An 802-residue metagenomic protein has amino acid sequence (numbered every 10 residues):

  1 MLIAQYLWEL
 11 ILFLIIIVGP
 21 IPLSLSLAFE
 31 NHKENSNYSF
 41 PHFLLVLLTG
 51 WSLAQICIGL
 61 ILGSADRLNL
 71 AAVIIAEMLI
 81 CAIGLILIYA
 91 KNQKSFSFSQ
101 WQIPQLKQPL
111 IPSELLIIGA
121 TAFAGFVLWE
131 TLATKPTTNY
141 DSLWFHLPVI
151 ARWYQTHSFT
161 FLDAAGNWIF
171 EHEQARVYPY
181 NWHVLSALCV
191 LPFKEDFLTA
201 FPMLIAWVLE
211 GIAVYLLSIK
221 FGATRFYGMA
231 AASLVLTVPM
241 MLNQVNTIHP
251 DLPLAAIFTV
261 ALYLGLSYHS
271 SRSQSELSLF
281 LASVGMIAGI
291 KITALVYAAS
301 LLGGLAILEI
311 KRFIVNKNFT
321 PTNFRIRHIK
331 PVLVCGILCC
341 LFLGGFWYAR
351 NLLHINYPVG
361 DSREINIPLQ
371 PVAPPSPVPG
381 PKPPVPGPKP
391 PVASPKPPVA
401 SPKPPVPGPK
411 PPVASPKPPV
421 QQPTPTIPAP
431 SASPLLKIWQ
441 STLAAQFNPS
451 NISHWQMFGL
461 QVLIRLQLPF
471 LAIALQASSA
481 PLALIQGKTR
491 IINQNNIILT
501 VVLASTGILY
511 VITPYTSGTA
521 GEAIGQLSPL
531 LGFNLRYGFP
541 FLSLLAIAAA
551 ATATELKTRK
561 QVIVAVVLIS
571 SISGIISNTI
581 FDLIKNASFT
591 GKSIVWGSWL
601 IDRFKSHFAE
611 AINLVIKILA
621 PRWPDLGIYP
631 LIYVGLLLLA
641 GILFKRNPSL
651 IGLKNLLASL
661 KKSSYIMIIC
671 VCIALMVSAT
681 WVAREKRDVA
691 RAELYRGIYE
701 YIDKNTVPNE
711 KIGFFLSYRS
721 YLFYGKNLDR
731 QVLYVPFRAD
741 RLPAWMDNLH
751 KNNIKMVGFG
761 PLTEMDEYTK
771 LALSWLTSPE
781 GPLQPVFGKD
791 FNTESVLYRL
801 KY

Functional and structural regions predicted by a protein language model:
M1-K107, L463-Q467, L471-A474, T554 (+3 more regions): Membrane-embedded, hydrophobic transmembrane alpha-helices
G19-I21, A187, V214-Y215, R312 (+4 more regions): Hydrophobic, aromatic-rich transmembrane alpha-helices and their immediate juxtamembrane boundary segments
P22, C81-A90, L198-G222, V260: Transmembrane-helix motifs of polytopic, lipid-linked glycan transferases
Y38-V46, D196-L198, V214-T237, S270 (+1 more regions): Transmembrane-helix signature of polytopic, membrane-embedded enzymes that assemble or transfer cell-envelope glycans
K220, A261-L277, K311: Membrane-interface transmembrane helices that cradle and orient dolichyl/undecaprenyl
I307, K311, K330-P379, A414-A480 (+1 more regions): Membrane-lumen/periplasm interface segments of specific transmembrane helices in polyprenyl phosphate-linked
R691-R696, E700-P736, K755-E764: Short periplasmic/luminal acceptor-recognition loop of GT-C membrane glycosyltransferases, typified by
K755-Y802: Aromatic/acidic, Gly/Pro-rich catalytic loop(s) in extracytoplasmic/lumenal soluble domains of multi-pass membrane
